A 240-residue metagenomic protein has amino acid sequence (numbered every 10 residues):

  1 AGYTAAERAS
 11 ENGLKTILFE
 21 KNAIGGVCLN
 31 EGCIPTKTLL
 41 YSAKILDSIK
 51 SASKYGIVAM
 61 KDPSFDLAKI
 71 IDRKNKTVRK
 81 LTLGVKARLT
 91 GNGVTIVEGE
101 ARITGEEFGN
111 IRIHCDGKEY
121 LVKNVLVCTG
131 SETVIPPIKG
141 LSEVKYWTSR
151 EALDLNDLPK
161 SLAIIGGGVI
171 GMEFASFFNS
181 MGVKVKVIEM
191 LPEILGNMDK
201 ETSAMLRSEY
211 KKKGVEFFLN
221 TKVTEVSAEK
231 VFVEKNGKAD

Functional and structural regions predicted by a protein language model:
A1-L18, A163-I164, I170-M181: N-terminal Rossmann-like FAD-binding beta1-loop-alpha1 element of flavoenzymes
G2, T82, G171, K200-S203: Generic non-transmembrane alpha-helix signal with a bias for helix starts/N-cap capping motifs
E7-L14, F19-L158, L191-L195, E201-T202 (+3 more regions): Glycine-rich flavin
K15, S161, V183-K186, E216: Residues at the starts of beta-strands that form the adenosine-phosphate
E189-L191, N220: N-terminal Rossmann-fold cofactor-binding loop
R207-V215, L219: ALDH superfamily catalytic-core signature
